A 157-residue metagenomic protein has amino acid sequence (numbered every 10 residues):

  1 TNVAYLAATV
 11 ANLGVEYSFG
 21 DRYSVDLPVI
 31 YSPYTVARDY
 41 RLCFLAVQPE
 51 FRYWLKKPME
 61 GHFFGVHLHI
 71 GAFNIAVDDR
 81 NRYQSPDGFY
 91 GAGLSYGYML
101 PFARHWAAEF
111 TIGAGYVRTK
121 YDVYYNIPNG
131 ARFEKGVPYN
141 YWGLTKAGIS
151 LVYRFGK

Functional and structural regions predicted by a protein language model:
T1-L6: Short strand-turn segments of transmembrane beta-barrel domains in outer membranes, especially the first one or two
A7, F19, N140-G143: N-terminal amphipathic alpha-helix initiation
T9-N12, G93: Short, surface-exposed coil-to-beta transition loops
Y17-F110, G148-Y153: Gram-negative (and chloroplast) outer-membrane scaffold detector with strong preference for beta-barrel transmembrane
A103-K157: Predominantly the C-terminal beta-signal and adjacent terminal strand-loop region of outer-membrane beta-barrel
